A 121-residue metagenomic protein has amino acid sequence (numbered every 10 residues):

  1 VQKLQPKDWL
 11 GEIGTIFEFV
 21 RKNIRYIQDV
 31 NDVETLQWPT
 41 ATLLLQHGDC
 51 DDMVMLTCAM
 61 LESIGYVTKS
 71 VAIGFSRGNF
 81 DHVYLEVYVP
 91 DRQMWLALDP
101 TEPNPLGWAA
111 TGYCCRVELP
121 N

Functional and structural regions predicted by a protein language model:
V1-G48, D81, Q93: Secondary-structure boundary elements
D52-P120: Hydrophobic/aromatic-rich core segments of domains that either
